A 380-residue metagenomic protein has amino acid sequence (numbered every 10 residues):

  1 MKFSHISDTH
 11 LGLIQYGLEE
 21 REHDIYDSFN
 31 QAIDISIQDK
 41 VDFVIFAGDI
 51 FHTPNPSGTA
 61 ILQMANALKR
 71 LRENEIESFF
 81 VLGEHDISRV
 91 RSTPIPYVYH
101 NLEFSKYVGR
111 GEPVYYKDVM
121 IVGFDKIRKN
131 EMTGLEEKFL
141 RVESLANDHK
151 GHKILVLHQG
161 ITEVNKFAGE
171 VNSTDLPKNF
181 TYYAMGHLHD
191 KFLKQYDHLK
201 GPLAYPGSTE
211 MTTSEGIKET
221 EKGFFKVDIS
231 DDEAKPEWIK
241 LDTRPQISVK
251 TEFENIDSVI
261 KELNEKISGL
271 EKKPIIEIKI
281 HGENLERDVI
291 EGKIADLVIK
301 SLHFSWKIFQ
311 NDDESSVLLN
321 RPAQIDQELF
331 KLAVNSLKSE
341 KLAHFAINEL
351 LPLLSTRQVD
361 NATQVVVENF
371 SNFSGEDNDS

Functional and structural regions predicted by a protein language model:
M1-A67, L353-R357, N372-S380: N-terminal active-site segment of His-dependent metallophosphoesterases
M1-H23, M211, K222-R244: Domain-start "cap" segments at the beginnings of catalytic or binding domains
H5, F46, F80, L155 (+1 more regions): Structural beta-sheet core signal
I6, V81, G109-R110, F124 (+2 more regions): Conserved beta-strand termini and adjacent loop/short-helix elements that scaffold enzyme active sites in alpha/beta
S36-K40, A146-K150, G269-E271: Glycine-rich phosphate-binding loop signature in dinucleotide/nucleotide-binding domains
F43, P54-E221, F225-D228: His/Asp/Glu-rich metal-coordinating catalytic cores of metallo-dependent phosphodiesterases/hydrolases acting on
A47, G186, H281: Conserved residues at the C-terminal ends of beta-strands
E233-S380: Accessory, non-catalytic peripheral segments of nucleic-acid enzymes
